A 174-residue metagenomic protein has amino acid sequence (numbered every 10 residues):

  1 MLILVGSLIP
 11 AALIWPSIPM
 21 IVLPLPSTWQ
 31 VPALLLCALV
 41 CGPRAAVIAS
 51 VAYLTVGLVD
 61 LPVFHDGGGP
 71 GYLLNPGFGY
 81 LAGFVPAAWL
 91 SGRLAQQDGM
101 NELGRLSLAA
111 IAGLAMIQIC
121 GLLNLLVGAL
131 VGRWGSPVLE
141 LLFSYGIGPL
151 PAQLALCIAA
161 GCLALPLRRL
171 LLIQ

Functional and structural regions predicted by a protein language model:
M1-P10, G69-L125, G161, L165-P166: Short helix-perturbing small/polar motifs within transmembrane alpha-helices
M1-V47: Hydrophobic transmembrane alpha-helices
L2-I3, A46-L61: Small-polar-interrupted transmembrane alpha-helices in polytopic inner-membrane proteins
A11-V22, P62-Y72, L130-L141: Membrane-interface helix termini and inter-helical loops of multi-pass transporters
P19-P26, G69-F78, S107, I147-P151: Interfacial loop-to-helix junctions that mark the boundaries of transmembrane helices in multi-pass membrane
L23, D98-Q174: Membrane-embedded alpha-helical hairpins and interfacial helices in multi-pass inner-membrane proteins
V31, L35, Y80-A88, L154-C157: Alpha-helical transmembrane segments of multi-pass membrane proteins
V31-A33, H65-D66, I111: Short hydrophobic "helix-edge" motifs at membrane interfaces and signal-peptide entry regions
